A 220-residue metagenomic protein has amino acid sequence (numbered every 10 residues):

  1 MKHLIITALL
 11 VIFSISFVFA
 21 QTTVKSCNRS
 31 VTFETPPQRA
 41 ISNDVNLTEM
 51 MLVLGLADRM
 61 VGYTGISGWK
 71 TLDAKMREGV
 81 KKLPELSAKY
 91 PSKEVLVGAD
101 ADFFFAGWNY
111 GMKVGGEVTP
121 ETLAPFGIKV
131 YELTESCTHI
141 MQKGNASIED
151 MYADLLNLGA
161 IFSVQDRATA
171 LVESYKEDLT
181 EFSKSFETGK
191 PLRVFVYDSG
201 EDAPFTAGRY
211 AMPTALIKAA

Functional and structural regions predicted by a protein language model:
T7-S16: Bacterial N-terminal signal peptides
V18-A20: Boundary at the C-terminal end of the N-terminal hydrophobic targeting segment
T22-T23, S30, T119-E201: Extracytoplasmic substrate-binding proteins
V24-G55, E177: Conserved H-X4-D acyltransferase segment
P37-I41, R59, P191-F195: Residues that mark the start of a beta-strand
I41-M112: A short, structured surface patch at a secondary-structure boundary
L56, P125-G127, A220: Short, structured coil segments at secondary-structure junctions
F205-A220: Alpha-helical, coiled-coil/dimerization segments enriched in small aliphatic residues
